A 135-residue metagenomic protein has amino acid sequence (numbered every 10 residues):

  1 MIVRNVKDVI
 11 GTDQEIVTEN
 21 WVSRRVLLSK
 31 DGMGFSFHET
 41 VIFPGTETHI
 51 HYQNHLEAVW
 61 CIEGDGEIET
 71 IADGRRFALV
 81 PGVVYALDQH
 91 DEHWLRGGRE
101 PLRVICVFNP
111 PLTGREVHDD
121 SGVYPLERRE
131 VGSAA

Functional and structural regions predicted by a protein language model:
M1-F35, V117-A135: A short, N-terminal "cap"/entry segment at the start of jelly-roll beta-barrel domains of the cupin/DSBH fold
D31, E67, V80-V83, Q89-R115: Ligand-binding loop in jelly-roll beta-barrel domains
G34-S36, H55, P101-L102: A structure-centric signal for secondary-structure junctions around beta-strands
F37-Q53: Conserved short histidine dyad/triad with adjacent acidic residue
F37-V41, A58, R76, V84-A86: Conserved hydrophobic/aromatic beta-strand scaffold that supports enzyme active sites
H38, I62, E69-I71, R96 (+1 more regions): Beta-strand residues in well-ordered beta-sheet regions across diverse protein folds
Q53, A58-P81, D91: A short beta-strand-loop-beta hairpin characteristic of the jelly-roll/cupin
I71, Y85, R103, S121-Y124: Mature, folded catalytic cores of secreted/periplasmic enzymes
